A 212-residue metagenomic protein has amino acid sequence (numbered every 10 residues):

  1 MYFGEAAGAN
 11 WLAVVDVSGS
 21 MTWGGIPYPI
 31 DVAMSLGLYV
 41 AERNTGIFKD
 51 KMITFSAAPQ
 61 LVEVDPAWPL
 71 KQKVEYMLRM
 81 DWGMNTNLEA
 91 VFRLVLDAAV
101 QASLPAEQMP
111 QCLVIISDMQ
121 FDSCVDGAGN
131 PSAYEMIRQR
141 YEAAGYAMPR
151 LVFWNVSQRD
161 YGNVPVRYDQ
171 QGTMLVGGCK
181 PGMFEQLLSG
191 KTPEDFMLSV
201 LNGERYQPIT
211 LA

Functional and structural regions predicted by a protein language model:
M1-A212: Acidic, glycine-rich A-domain
